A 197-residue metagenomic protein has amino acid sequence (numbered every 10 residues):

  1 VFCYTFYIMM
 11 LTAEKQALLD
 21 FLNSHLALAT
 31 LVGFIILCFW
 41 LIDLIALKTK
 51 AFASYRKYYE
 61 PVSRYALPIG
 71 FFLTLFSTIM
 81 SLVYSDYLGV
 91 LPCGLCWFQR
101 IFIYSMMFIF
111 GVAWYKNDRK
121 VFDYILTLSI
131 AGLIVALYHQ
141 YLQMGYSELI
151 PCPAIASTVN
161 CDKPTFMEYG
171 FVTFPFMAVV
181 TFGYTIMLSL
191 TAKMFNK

Functional and structural regions predicted by a protein language model:
F2-G94, I103-M106, F110, W114-K197: Secretory/periplasmic and organellar redox-cofactor proteins
W97: Cys/His-coordinated zinc-binding microdomains
